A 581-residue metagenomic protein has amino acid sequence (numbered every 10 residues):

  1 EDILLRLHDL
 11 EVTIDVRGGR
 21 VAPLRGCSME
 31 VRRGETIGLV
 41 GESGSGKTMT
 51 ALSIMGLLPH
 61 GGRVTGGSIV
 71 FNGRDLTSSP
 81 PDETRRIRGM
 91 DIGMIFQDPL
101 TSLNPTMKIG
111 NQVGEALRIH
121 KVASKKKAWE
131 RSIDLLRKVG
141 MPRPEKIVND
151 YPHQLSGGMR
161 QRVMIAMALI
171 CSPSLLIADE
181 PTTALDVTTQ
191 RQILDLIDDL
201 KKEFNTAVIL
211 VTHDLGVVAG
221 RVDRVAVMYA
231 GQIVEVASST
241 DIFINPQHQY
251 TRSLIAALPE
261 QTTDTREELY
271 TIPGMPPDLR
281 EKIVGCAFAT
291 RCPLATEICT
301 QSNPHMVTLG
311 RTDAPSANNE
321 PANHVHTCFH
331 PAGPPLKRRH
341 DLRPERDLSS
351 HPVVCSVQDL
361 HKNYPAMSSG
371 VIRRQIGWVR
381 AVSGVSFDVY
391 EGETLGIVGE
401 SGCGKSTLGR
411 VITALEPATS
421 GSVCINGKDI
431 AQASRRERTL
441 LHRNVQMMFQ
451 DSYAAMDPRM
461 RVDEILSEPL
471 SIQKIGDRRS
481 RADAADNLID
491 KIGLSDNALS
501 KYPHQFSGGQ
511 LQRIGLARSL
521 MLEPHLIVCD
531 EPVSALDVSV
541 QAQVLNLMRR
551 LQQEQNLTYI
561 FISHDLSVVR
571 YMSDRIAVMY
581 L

Functional and structural regions predicted by a protein language model:
E1-I244, A256, P331-L581: ABC transporter nucleotide-binding domains
D2-I3, P142-V148, S238-V354, A366-R373: Short catalytic/signature loops enriched in Gly
